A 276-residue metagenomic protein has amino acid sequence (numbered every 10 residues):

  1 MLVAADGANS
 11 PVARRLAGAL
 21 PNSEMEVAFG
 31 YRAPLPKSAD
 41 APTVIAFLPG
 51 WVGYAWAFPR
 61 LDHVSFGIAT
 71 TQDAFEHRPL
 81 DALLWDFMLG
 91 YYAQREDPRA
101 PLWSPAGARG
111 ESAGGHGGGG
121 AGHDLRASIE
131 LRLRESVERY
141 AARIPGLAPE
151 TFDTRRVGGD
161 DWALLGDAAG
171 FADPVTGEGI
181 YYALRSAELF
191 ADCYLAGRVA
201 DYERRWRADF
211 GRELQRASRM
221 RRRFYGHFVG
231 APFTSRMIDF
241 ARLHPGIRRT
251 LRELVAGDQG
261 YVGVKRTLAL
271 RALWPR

Functional and structural regions predicted by a protein language model:
M1-P105, A113-G115, A121-R132: Predominantly flavin-linked oxidoreductase catalytic cores and closely associated redox partners
A5-G7, L48-G50, R60, A69 (+4 more regions): Fold-independent oxyanion-binding glycine-rich loops and adjacent beta-strand/coil segments at enzyme active sites
R14-R15, V175, Y181, R216: Short, function-defining helix-loop hinge/capping sites that tune catalysis or transport
A19, I180, S186, T234-S235: Residues in and immediately flanking transmembrane alpha helices
E26, D81, W162, A217-M220 (+1 more regions): A general structural signal for well-ordered alpha-helical segments in protein cores
K37-P42, A46, I129-R132, S136 (+3 more regions): Short flexible/disordered coil segments
A74-C193, V199-D201: FAD/FMN-dependent oxidoreductases across multiple families
D192-R276: C-terminal helical "tail/cap" subdomain of flavin- and related membrane-associated enzymes
